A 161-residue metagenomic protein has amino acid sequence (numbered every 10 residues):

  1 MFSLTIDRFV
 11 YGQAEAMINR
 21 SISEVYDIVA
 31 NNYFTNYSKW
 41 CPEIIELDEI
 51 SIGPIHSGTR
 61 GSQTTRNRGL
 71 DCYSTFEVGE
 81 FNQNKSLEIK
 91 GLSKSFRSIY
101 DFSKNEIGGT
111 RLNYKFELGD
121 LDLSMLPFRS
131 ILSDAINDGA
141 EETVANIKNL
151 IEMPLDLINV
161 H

Functional and structural regions predicted by a protein language model:
M1-S51: Hydrophobic ligand-binding cavity/cleft-lining segments
D7-Y11, G58, D71, I107-R111: A general secondary-structure signal for short beta-strands and their flanking turns/coil in non-transmembrane regions
Q13-M17, Y73-T75, R97-I99, K115: Well-ordered beta-strand positions in beta-sheet-rich domains
R20, N67-G69, L118-D122: Beta-strand elements of well-folded, non-transmembrane domains
I22-S23, I52-I55, G79-N84, D101-R111: A short, structured loop/turn motif at beta-sheet edges
V25-V29, Y37, G61, V78 (+3 more regions): Hydrophobic pocket/interface hotspot
L47-R97, E142, N146-H161: Glycine-rich portal/gate segments that line the openings of hydrophobic small-molecule binding cavities
E88-E142, I158-V160: Beta-strand/loop substructures that line and gate deep hydrophobic ligand-binding cavities in soluble
